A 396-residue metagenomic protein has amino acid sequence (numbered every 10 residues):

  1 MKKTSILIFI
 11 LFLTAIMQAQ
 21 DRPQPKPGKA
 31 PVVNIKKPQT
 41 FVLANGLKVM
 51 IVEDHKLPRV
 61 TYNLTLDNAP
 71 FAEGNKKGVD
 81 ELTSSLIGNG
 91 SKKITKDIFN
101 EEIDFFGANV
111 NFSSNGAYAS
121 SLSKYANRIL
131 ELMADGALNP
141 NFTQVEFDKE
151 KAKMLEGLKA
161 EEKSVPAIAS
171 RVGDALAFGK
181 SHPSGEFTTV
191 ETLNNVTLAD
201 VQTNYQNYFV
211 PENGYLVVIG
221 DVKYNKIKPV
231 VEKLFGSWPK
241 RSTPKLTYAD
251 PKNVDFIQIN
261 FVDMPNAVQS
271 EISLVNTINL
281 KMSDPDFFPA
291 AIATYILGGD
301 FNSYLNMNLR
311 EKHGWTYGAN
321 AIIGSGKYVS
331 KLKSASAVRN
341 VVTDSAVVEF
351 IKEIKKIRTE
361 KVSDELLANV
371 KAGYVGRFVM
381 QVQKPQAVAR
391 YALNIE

Functional and structural regions predicted by a protein language model:
M1-D21: Bacterial Sec-dependent N-terminal signal peptides
Q20-P23, E161-V210, V231, N320 (+3 more regions): Scaffold signal of the M16-like zinc-metallopeptidase fold and its non-catalytic homologs
D21-G28, Y215-L280: An aromatic/glycine/proline-enriched structural segment found at the starts of mature extracellular/organellar domains
P27, P31-N63: Mature N-terminal segment immediately following signal peptide/propeptide cleavage in secreted/periplasmic
G46, L64, E81-T83, I103 (+14 more regions): Buried hydrophobic packing residues in well-ordered domains
N63-S123, E186, G299-W315, Y328: M16/MPP (pitrilysin/insulinase) zinc-metallopeptidase core fold and M16-derived inactive scaffolds
G90-K93, S121-K151, K281, D300 (+1 more regions): M16/insulysin-pitrilysin zinc metalloprotease superfamily fold
K153-V172, D250-Q269, M307-T316, E360-E396: Short acidic/His-enriched helical or mixed secondary-structure segments at domain edges of catalytic enzymes and some
